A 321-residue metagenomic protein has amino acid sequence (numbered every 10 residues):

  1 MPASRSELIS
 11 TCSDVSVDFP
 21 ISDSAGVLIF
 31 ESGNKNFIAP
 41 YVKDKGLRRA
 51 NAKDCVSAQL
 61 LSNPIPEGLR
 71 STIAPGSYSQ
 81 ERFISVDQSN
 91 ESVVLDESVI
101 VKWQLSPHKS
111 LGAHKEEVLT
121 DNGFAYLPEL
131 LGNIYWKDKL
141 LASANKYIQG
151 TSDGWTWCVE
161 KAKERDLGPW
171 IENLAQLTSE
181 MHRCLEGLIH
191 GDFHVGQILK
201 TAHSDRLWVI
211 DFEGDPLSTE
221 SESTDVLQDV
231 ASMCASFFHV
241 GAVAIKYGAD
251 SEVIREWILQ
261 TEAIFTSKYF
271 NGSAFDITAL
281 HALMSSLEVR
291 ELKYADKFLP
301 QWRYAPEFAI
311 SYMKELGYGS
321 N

Functional and structural regions predicted by a protein language model:
M1-S24: Short Lys/Arg-enriched alpha/beta "domain-start" segment
D18, Y147-Q149, G196, F212-D215: C-terminal low-complexity, glycine/proline- and small-hydrophobic-enriched intrinsically disordered tails that act as
S32-E186, H190, V195, D205 (+1 more regions): Conserved ATP-binding subdomain of kinase catalytic cores across diverse folds
K115-V118, T178, V253-E262, R303-S320: Short secondary-structure subsegments characteristic of cysteine-rich extracellular domains
G187-I189, W208-D211, Q228, L283 (+2 more regions): C-terminal amphipathic alpha-helical interaction region
Q197-I210: Conserved protein kinase catalytic/activation segment
L207, G214-N271, S285-W302: Active-site activation/catalytic loop segments of kinase-like enzymes and analogous catalytic loops in related
S273-M284: All-alpha amphipathic helical-bundle segments outside canonical DNA-binding/catalytic cores that form hydrophobic
